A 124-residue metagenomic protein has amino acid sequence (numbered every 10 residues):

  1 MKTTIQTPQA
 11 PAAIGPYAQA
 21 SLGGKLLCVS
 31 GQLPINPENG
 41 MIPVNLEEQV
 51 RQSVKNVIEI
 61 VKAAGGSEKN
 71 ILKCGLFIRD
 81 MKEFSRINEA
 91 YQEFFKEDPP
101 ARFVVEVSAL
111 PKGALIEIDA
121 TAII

Functional and structural regions predicted by a protein language model:
K2-I124: Short, polar/acidic, helix-capping and beta-turn segments at strand->helix junctions that line the mouths
